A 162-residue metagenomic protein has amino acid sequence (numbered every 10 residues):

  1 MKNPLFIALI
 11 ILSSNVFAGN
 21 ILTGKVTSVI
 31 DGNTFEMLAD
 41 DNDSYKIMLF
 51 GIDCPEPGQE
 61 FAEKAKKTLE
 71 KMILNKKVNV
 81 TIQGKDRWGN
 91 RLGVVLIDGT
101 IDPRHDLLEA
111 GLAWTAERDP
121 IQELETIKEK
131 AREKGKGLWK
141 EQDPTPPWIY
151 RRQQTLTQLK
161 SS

Functional and structural regions predicted by a protein language model:
K2-L5, S14-S162: Small beta-barrel nucleic-acid-binding modules, primarily SNase/OB-fold domains and secondarily Tudor-like barrels
I10-I11: Short, linear, compositionally biased motifs with a strong N-terminal bias
